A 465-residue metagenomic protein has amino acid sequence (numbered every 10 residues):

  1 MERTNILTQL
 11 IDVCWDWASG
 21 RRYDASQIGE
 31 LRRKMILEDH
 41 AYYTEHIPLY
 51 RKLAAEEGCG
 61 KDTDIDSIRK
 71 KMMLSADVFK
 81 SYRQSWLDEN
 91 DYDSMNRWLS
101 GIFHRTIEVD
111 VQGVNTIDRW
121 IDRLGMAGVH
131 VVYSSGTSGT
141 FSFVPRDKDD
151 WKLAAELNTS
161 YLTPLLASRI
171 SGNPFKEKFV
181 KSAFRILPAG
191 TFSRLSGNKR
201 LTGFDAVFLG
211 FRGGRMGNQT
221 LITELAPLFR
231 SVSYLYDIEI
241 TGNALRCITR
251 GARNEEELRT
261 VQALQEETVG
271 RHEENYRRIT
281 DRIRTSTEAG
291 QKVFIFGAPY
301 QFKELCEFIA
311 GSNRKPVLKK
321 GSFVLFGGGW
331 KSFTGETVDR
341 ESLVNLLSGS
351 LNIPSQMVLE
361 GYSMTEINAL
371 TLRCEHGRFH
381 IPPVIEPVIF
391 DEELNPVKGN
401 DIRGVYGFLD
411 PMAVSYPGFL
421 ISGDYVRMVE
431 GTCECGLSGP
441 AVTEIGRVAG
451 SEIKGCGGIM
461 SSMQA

Functional and structural regions predicted by a protein language model:
M1-Y133, T140-T223, S231-E267, E273-F296 (+4 more regions): Nucleotide 5′-phosphate-binding alpha/beta core
H46-I47, N218, Y276, F302 (+3 more regions): A structural signal for well-ordered alpha-helical scaffolds and beta->alpha junctions
S135, E224-A226, S348: Residue-level preference for well-ordered alpha-helical positions
S138, K148-D150, G210-R215, P299-F302 (+3 more regions): Short, flexible loop/turn elements at secondary-structure junctions
D205-A206, S233-E239, N395-Y406, T432-S451: Short, well-ordered strand-loop elements centered on a beta-strand within folded domains, enriched for acidic residues
F294-F296, F302-K303, K320-G327, K331: Gly/Ser/Thr-rich active-site cleft segment
E307, K320-S322, W330-T432: Conserved AMP-binding/adenylate-forming
F408-A465: Conserved ATP-binding/catalytic segment of the ANL
